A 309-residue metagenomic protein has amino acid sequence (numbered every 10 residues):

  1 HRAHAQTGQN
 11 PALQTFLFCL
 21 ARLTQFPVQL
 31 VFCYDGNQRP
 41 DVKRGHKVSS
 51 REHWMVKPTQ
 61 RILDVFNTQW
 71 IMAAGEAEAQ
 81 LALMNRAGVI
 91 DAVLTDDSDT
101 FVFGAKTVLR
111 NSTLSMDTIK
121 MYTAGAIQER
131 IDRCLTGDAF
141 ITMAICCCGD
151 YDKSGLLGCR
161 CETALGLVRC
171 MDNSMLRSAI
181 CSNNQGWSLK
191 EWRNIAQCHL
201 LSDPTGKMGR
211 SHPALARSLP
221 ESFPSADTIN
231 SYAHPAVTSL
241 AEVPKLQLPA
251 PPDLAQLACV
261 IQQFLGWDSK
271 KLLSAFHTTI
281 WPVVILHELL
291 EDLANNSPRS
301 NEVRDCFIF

Functional and structural regions predicted by a protein language model:
H1-A87, K106, L114: Noncatalytic, basic helical substrate-engagement surface that gates or grips nucleic-acid strands
Q9-A12, S49-E52, W70, A74 (+3 more regions): Amphipathic alpha-helical protein-protein interaction segments
A12, F16-C19, L30, M55 (+9 more regions): Alpha-helical interaction elements in eukaryotic regulators
Y34-G36, A74, N85, L94 (+7 more regions): Residues that form ligand- and interface-recognition hot spots within folded domains
R39-V42, A79, D91, T100-F103 (+5 more regions): Eukaryotic short linear interaction motifs
S49, V89, R110-N111, L286-E288: Alpha-helix boundary/capping detector
N85-D152: Long, highly charged, low-complexity intrinsically disordered interaction regions that mediate electrostatic DNA/RNA
I131-F309: Non-catalytic nucleic-acid-binding/docking modules located in mid-to-C-terminal regions of nucleic-acid enzymes
